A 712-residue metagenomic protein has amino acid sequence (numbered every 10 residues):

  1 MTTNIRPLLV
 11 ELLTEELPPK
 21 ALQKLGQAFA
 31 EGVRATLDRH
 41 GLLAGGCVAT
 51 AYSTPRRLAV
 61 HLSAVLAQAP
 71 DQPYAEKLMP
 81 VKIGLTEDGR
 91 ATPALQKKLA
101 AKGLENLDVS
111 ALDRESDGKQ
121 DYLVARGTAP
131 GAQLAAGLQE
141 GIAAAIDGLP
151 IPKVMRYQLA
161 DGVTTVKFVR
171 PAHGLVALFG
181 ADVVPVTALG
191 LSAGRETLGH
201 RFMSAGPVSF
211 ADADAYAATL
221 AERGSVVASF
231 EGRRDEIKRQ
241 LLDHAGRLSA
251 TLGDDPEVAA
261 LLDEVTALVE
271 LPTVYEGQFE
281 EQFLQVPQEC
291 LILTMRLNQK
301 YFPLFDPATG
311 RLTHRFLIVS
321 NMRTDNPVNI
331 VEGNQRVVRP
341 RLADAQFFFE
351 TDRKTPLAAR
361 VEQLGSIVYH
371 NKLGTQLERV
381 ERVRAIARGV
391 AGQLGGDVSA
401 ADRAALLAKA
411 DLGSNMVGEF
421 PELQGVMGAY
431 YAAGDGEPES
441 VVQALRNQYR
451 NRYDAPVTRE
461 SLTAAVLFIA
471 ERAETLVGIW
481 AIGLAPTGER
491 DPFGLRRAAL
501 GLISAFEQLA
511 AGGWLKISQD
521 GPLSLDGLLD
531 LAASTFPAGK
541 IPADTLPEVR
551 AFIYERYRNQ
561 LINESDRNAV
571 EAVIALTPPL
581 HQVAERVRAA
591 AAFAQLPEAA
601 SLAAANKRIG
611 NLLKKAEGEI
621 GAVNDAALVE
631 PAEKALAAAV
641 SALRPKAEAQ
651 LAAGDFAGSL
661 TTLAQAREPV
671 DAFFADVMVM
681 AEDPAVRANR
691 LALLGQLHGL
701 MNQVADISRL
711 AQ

Functional and structural regions predicted by a protein language model:
M1-Q712: Amphipathic alpha-helical "coupling" segments that flank catalytic cores
